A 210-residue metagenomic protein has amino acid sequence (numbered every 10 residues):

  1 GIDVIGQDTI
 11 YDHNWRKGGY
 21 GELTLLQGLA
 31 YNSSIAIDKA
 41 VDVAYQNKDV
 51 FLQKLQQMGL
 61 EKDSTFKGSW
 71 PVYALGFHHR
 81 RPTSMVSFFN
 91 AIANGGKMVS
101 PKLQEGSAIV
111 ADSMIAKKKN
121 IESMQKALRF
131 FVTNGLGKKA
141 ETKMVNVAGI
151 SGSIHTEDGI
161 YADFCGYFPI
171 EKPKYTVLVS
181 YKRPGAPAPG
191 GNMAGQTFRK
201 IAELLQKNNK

Functional and structural regions predicted by a protein language model:
G1-D3, G28, F88-I92, M124 (+2 more regions): Active-site SXXK
G1-F51, A111-S123, F130: Conserved catalytic neighborhood of penicillin-recognizing serine enzymes
G1-V4, Y31-S34, Q46-S64, A91-N94 (+1 more regions): Glycine-rich, acidic and aromatic/proline-enriched surface loops and short helix-turn segments that act as binding
H13, E22, L26, M58-V110: Active-site-proximal helix/loop microenvironment of the serine DD-peptidase/beta-lactamase transpeptidase fold
Y20-L23, I35, L55, G68-W70 (+4 more regions): Extracytoplasmic
Q27-A30, A36, K62-S64, V72-A74 (+4 more regions): Structural recognition of the beta-strand scaffold that forms the well-ordered cores of secreted hydrolase catalytic
K39-D42, S87-N94, E203-Q206: Short glycine/serine- and small hydrophobic-enriched flexible loop segments
D49-V50, S100-P101, E105-K210: Conserved SxxK-family serine transpeptidase/carboxypeptidase catalytic domain of penicillin-binding proteins
